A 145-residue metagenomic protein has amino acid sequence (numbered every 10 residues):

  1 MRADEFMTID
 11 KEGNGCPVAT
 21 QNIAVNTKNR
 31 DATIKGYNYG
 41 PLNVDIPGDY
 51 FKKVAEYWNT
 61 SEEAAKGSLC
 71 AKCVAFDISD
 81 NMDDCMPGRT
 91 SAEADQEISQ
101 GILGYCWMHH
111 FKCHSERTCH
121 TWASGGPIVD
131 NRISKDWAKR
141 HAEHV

Functional and structural regions predicted by a protein language model:
R2-V145: Cysteine-centered metal-binding/redox modules
